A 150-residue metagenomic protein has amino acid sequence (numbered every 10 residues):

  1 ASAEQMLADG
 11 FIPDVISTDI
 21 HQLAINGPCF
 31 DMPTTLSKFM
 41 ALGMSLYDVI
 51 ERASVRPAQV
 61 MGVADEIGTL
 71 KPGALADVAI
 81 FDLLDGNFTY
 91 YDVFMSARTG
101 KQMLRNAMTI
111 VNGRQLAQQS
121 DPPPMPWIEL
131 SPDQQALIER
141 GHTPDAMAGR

Functional and structural regions predicted by a protein language model:
S2-F81: His/Asp/Glu-enriched, well-ordered alpha-helical/loop segment that forms or immediately abuts the divalent-metal
L7-G10, T34-K38, A97-Q102, W127-L130 (+1 more regions): Short, low-complexity, polar/charged sequence segments that are solvent-exposed and flexible
D14-T18, L42-L46, N106-V111, Q135-E139 (+1 more regions): Short, surface-exposed, polar/charged, turn-prone segments marking secondary-structure boundaries
A24-P33, F81, G86-N87, G141-R150: Repeat-unit-sized solenoid/scaffold elements
G27, R52-S54, Y91-V93, R98-T99 (+1 more regions): Short secondary-structure boundary micro-motifs
P57-V60, G86-Y90, M95-S96, E139 (+1 more regions): A short linear-motif detector with a strong N-terminal bias
A76-E129: C-terminal cap of metal-dependent C-N hydrolases
Q119-R150: Intein/HINT protein-splicing elements and their conserved insertion hotspots or analogous self-processing inserts
